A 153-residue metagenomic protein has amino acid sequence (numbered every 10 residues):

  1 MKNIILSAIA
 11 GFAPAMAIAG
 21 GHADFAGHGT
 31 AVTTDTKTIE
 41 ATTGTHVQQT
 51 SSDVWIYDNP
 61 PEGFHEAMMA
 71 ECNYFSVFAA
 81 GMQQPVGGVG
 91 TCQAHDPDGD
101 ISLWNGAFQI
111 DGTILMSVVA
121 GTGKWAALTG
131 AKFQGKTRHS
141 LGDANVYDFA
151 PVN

Functional and structural regions predicted by a protein language model:
M1-G11: Sec-dependent signal peptide recognition, specifically the positively charged N-region followed immediately by
P14-I18: N-terminal signal peptide c-region/cleavage motif recognized by signal peptidases
G20-N153: Beta-strand-enriched cores of mature, soluble protein domains
